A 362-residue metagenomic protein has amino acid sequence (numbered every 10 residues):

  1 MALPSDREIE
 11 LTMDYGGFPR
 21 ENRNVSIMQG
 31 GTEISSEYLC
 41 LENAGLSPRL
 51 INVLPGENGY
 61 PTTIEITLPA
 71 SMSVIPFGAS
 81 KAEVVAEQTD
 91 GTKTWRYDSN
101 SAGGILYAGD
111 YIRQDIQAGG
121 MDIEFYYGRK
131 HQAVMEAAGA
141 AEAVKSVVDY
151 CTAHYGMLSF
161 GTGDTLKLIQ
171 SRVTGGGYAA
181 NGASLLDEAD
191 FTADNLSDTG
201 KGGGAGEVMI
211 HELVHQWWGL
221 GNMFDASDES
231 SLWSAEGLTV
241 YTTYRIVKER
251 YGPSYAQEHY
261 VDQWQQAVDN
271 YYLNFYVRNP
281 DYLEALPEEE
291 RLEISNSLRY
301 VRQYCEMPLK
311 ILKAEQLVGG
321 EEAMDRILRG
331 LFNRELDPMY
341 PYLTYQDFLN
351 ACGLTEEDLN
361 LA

Functional and structural regions predicted by a protein language model:
D6-E8: Extracellular Ig-like/FN3 beta-sandwich strand-entry sites
E10-D110: Extended, low-hydrophobicity, Ser/Thr/Pro/Gly-biased non-transmembrane segments
P48-P55, H131-A138, A226-E229, I294-V301 (+1 more regions): Active-site rim elements
I64, D115-S231, T242: Juxtacatalytic substrate-recognition/specificity segment
A70-P76, A153-D164, N222-A226, R250-S254 (+1 more regions): Surface-exposed helix-capping loop/turn segments at secondary-structure junctions
A133, S254, Y300-A362: Amphipathic alpha-helical substructures
I169-S171, T199-G204, D225, P280-R299 (+1 more regions): Active-site-adjacent structural elements in folded domains
E236-L309, L317, L336-P338: Acidic/His/Gly-enriched intrinsically disordered linker/tail segments that often contain short helix/coil "MoRF-like"
